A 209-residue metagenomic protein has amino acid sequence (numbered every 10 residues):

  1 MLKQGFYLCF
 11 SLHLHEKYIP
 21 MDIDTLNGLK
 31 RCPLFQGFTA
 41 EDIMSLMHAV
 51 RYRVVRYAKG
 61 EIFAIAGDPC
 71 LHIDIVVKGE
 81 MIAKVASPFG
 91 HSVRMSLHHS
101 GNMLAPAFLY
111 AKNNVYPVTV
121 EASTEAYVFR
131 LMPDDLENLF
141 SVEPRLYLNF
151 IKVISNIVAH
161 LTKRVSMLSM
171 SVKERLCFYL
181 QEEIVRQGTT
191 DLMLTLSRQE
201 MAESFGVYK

Functional and structural regions predicted by a protein language model:
Q4: Cationic, low-complexity basic patches in intrinsically disordered or flexible, solvent-exposed regions
K17-K59, H98, M103-L104, F108-A111: Cyclic nucleotide-binding regulatory module and flanking cytosolic helices
A49-V50, R94-K152: Cyclic-nucleotide recognition modules
G60, L71-K84, S100-G101: Glycine- and acidic-residue-biased ligand/ion/polar-headgroup-sensing regions
I62-D68: Short phosphate-coordinating micro-motif centered on Lys-Gly-acidic
V172-R175, Y179, S197: N-terminal positioning helix adjacent to the helix-turn-helix/winged-helix DNA-binding module
E183-K209: Phosphate-/nucleic-acid-contacting segments
